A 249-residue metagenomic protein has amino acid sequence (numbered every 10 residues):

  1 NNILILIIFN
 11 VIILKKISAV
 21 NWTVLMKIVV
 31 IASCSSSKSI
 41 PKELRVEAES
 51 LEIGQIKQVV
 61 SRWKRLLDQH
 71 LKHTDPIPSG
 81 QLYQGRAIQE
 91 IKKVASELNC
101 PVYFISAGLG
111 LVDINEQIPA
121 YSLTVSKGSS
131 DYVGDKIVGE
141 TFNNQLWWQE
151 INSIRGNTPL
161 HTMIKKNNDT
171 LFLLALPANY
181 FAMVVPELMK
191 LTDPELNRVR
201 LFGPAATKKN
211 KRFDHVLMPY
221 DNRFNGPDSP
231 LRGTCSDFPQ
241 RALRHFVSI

Functional and structural regions predicted by a protein language model:
N1-L25: Short, Lys/Arg-enriched N-terminal segments with co-localized hydrophobic residues within the first ~10-30 amino acids
M26-L71: A structured, charge-rich N-terminal accessory region that forms the first stable segment of a protein and links
S33-S35, L174-N179, P204-A205: Structural motif
P41-L44, I114-I118, A182-L188, K211-H215: A short acidic (Asp/Glu
R62-V125: A glycine-rich, hydrophobic loop/mini-helix early in the fold
G108-T162: Long, charge-dense
N152-K165, N179-L191: A short, acidic, amphipathic alpha-helical segment used as a generic capping/interface helix at domain edges
R198-I249: Glycine-rich, aromatic-bearing surface loops/beta-hairpins
